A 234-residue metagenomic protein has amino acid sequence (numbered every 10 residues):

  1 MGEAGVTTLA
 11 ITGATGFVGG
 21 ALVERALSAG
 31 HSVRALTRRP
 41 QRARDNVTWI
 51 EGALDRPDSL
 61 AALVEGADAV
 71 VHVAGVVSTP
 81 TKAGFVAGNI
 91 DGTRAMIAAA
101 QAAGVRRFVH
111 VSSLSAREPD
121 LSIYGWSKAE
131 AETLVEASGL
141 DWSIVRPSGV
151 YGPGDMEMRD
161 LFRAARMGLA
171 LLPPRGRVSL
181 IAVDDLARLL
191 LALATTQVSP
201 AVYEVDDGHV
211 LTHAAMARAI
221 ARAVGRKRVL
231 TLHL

Functional and structural regions predicted by a protein language model:
L9-A29: N-terminal Rossmann NAD(P)H-binding glycine-rich loop of SDR-like oxidoreductase domains
T12, L36, V73-A74, F108-L114 (+1 more regions): SDR active-site strand-loop-helix element
Q41-R42, V47, E51-R94, A99 (+1 more regions): NAD(P)H-binding glycine-rich loop region in Rossmannoid oxidoreductase-like domains and their noncatalytic homologs
R56, D91-A95, R107, E130-A131 (+1 more regions): Conserved cofactor-binding/catalytic machinery of classical short-chain dehydrogenase/reductase
S112, T133-P153: Conserved beta-loop-beta element that borders a ligand/cofactor-binding pocket
S127: Active-site helix of classical SDR
M156-R159, P174-T195, P200-A201: Substrate-positioning beta->alpha
L193-L234: Mid/C-terminal beta-alpha module of Rossmann-like enzyme folds, strongest in SDR-family dehydrogenases/epimerases
